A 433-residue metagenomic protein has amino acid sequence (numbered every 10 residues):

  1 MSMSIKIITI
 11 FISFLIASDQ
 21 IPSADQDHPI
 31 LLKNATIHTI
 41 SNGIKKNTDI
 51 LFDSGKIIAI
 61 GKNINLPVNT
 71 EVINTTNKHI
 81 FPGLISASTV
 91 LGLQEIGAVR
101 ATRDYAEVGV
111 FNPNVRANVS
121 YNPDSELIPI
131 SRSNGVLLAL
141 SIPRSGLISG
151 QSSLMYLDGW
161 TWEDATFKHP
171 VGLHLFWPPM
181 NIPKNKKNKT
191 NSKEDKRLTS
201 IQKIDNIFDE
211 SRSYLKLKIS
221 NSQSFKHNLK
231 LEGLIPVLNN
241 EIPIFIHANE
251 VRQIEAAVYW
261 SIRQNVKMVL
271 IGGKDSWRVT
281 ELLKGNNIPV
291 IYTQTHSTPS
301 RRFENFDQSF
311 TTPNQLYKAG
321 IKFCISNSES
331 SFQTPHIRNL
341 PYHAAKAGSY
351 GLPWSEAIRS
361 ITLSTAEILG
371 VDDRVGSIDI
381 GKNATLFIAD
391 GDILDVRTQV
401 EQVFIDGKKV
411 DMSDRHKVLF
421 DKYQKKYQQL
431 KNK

Functional and structural regions predicted by a protein language model:
S2-I10: Sec-dependent signal peptide recognition, specifically the positively charged N-region followed immediately by
T9-S18: Hydrophobic h-region of N-terminal signal peptides that target proteins for export in Gram-negative bacteria
D27-H28, I37, S41-F81: Histidine-rich, glycine-flanked metal-binding segment
I30-L32, L66-N118: Replace "His-x-His-based motif
N34, I96-G97, T102-V108, N112-N114 (+5 more regions): His/Asp/Glu-enriched, well-ordered alpha-helical/loop segment that forms or immediately abuts the divalent-metal
A35-H38, I380-Y423: C-terminal cap of metal-dependent C-N hydrolases
R132-M268, Q399: Polyanionic/metal-chelating signatures
R252-I321: Extended hydrophobic/aromatic segments used for targeting, binding, or gating
